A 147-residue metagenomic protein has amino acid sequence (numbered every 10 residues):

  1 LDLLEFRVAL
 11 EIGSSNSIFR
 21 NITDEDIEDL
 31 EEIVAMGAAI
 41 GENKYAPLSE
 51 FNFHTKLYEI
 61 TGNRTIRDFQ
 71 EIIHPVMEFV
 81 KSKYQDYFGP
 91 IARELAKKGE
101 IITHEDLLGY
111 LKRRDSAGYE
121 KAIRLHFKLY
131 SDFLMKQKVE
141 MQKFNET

Functional and structural regions predicted by a protein language model:
L3-Q85, T103-D106, G118-Y130, Q137: Conserved amphipathic alpha-helical segments that form helical-bundle/coiled-coil interaction surfaces
D86-L95: Short helix-coil transition/hinge motifs at the ends and kinks of transmembrane helices, capturing the brief
K97-G99: Short helix-capping and inter-helix turn/linker motifs at the boundaries of alpha-helical repeat units
Q137-T147: Long, positively charged, glycine-interspersed low-complexity recognition regions
